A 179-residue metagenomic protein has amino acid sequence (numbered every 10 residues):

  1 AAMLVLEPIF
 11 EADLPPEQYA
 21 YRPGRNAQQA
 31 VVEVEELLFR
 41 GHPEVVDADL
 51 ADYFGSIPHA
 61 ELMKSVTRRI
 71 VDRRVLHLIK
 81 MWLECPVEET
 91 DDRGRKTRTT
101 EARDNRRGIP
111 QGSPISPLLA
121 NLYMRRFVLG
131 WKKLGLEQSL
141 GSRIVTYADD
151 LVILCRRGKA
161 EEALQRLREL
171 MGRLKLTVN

Functional and structural regions predicted by a protein language model:
A1-A12, Y21: Active-site substrate-recognition loop segments, prototypically the cytochrome P450 B′-helix/B-C loop
D13-V178: Conserved polymerase palm-domain catalytic core
